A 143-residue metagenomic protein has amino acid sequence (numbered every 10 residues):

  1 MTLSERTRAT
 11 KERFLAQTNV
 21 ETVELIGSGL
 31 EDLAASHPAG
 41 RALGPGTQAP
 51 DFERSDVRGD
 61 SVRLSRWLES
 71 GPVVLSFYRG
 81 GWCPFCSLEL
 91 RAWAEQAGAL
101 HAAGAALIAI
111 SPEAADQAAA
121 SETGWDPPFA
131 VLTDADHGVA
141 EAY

Functional and structural regions predicted by a protein language model:
M1-Y143: Chalcogenol-based redox active-site neighborhoods
